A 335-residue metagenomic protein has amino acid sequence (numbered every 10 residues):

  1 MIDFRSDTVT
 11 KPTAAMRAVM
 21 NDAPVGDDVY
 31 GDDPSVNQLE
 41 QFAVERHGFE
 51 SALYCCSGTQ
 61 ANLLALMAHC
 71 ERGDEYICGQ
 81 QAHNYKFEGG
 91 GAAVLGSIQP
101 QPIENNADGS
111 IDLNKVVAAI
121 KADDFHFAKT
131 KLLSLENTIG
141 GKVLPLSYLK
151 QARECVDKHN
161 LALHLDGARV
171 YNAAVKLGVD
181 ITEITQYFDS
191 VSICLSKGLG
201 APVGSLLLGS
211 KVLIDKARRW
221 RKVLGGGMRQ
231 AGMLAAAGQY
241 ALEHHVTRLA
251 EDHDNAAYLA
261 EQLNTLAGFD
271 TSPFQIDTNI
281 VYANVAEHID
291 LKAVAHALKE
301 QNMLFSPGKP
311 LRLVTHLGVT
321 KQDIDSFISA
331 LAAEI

Functional and structural regions predicted by a protein language model:
I2-A23, D27-A286, L291-H296, Q301-V319 (+1 more regions): Conserved PLP-enzyme active-site core in the AAT-like
